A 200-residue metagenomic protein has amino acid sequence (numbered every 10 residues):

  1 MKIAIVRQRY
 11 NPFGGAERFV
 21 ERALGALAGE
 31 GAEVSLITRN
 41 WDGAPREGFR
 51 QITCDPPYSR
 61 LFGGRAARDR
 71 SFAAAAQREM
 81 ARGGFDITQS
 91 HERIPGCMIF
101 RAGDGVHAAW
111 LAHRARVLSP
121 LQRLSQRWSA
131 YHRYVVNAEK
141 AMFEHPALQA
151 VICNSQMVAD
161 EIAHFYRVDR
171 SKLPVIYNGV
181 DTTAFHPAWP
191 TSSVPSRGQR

Functional and structural regions predicted by a protein language model:
M1-I3: Extreme N-terminal starter segment of soluble prokaryotic enzymes
R7-F13, A26-G63, E79: N-terminal strand-loop element at the rim of the active site of nucleotide-sugar-dependent glycosyltransferases
G15-R22: Conserved alpha-helical elements of sugar-nucleotide-dependent glycosyltransferases
L61-T88, C97, R133-A141: An amphipathic, basic-hydrophobic alpha-helix
S90-I94, A102: Short His-centered aromatic/hydrophobic patch
L124, W128-N154, V175: Membrane-proximal helix-turn-helix segments that form the acceptor-binding/catalytic region of lipid-linked
M157, G179: Carbohydrate-associated surface elements
A163-H164, S171, V180-S196: Acidic anion/phosphate-binding donor-loop and adjacent secondary structure in glycosyltransferase catalytic cores
